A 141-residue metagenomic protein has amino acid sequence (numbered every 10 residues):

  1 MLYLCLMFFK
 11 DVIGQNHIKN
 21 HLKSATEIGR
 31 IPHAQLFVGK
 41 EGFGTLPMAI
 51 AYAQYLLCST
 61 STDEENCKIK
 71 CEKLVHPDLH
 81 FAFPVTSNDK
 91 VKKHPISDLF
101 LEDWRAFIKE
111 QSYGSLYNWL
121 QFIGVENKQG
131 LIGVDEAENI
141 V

Functional and structural regions predicted by a protein language model:
Y3-V141: Clamp-loader machinery-focused feature within the broader ASCE/P-loop NTPase space
